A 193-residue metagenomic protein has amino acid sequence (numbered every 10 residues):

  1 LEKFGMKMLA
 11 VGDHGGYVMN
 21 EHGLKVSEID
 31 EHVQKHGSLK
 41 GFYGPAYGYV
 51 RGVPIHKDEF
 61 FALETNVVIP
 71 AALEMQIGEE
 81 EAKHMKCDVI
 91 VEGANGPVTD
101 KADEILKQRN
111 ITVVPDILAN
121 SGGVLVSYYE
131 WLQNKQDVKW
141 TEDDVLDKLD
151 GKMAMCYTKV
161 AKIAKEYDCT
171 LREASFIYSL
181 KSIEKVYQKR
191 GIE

Functional and structural regions predicted by a protein language model:
L1-A62: Glycine-rich phosphate/diphosphate-binding loop of Rossmann-like nucleotide-binding domains
K7-A10, N66-V67, D88-I90, I111-T112: Structural motif
M19-E21, G78, D100: Short helix/loop capping segments that flank catalytic or ligand/cofactor-binding pockets
P45-Y49, V67-P70, I90: Short, flexible loop segments at the rims of nucleotide/cofactor-binding pockets, characterized by
I55-T65, L73-I90: Rossmann-fold NAD(P) dinucleotide-binding segment
A72-L73, N95: Short glycine-/small-residue-rich Rossmann-like dinucleotide-binding loops
K83, C87-E193: Adenosine-phosphate binding glycine-rich loop
